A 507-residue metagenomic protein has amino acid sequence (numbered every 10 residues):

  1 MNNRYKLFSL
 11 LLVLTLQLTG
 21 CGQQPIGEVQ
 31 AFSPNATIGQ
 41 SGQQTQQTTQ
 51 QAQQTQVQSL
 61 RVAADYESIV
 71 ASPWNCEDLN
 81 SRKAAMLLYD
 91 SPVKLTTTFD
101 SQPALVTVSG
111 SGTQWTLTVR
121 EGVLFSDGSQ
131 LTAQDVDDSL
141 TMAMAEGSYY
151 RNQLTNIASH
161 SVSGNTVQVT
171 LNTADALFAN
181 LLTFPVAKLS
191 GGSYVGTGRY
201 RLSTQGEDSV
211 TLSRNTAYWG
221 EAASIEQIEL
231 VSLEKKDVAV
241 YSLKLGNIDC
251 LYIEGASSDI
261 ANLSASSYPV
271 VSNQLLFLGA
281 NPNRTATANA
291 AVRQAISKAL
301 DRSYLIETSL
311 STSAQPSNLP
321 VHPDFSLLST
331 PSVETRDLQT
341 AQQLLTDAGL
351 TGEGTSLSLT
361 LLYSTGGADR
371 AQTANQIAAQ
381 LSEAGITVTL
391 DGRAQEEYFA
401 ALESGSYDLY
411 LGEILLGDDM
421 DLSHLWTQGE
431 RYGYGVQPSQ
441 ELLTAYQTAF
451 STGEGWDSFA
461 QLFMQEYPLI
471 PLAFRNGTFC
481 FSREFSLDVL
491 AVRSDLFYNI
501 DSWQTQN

Functional and structural regions predicted by a protein language model:
T49, L390-Y398, S423-S486, Q506-N507: Extracytoplasmic/peripheral linker and loop segments enriched in polar/acidic and small residues with frequent Thr/Pro
A63-S111, T118, T141: N-terminal lobe/hinge region of extracytoplasmic solute-binding protein
D78, T170-E229, K235-V238, Q343: Gly/Pro-rich hinge or "lid" segments in bacterial periplasmic/extracellular proteins
V106-G147, A286: Aromatic- and charge-enriched surface segment that lines or borders ligand/interaction sites
S159-S161, S203-T211, E229-R284: Extracellular/periplasmic solute-recognition and catalytic clefts
S213-A217, S267-A295, A299, T308 (+1 more regions): A bilobed periplasmic-binding-protein/Venus flytrap-type ligand-binding module shared by bacterial periplasmic
A288-A379: Append "and occasionally in soluble cytosolic enzymes with long acidic Gly/Pro-rich linkers
A348-L416: Ligand/substrate-recognition segments at binding pockets and active sites
